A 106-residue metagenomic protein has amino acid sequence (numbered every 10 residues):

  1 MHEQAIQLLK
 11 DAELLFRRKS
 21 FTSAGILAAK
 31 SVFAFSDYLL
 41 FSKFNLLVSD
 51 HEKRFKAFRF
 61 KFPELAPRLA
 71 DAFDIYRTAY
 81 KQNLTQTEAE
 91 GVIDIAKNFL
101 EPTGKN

Functional and structural regions predicted by a protein language model:
M1, L27-A28, E88, V92: Amphipathic alpha-helix face/heptad-repeat signature
M1-F21: Charged alpha-helical initiation segments
L8-K10, L27, R68: Short hydrophobic/aromatic-rich motifs at helix boundaries and adjacent loops
A12, S31-V32, Y38-L39: Alpha-helical solenoid scaffolds that mediate protein-protein interactions, centered on TPR/SEL1-like repeats but also
A24-G25, S31: Solenoid-repeat scaffolds in large eukaryotic assemblies
S36, L40-N106: Long, charged low-complexity segments
